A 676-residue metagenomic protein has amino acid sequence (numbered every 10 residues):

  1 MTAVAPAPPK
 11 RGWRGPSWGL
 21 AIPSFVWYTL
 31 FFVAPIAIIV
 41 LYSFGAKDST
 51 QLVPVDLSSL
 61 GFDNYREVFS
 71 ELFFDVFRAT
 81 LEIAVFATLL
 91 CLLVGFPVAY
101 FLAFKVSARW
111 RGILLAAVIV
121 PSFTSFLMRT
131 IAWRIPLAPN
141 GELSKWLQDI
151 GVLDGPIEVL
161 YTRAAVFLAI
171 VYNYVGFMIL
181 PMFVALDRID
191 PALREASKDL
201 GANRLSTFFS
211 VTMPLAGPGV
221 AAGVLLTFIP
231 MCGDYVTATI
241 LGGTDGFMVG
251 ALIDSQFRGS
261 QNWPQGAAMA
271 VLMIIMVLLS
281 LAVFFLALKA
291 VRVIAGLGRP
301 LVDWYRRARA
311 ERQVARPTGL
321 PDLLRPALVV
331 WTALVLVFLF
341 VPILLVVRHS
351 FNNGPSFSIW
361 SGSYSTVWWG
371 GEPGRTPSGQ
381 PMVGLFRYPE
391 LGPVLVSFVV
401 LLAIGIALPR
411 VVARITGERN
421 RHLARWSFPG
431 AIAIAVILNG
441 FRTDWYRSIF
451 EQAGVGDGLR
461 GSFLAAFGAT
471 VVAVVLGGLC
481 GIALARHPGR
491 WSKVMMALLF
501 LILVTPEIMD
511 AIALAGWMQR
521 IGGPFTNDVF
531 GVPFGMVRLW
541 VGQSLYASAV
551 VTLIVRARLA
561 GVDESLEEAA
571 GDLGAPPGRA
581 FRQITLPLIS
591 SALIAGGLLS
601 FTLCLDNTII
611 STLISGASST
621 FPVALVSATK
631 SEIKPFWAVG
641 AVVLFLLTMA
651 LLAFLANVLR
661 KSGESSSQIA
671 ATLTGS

Functional and structural regions predicted by a protein language model:
T2-A3, G19, W110, F183-R194 (+9 more regions): C-terminal transmembrane helix and the adjacent membrane-cytosol boundary/short C-terminal tail of inner/organellar
A3, P8-G12, F86-I119, I135 (+7 more regions): Transmembrane-helix boundary motif in ABC transporter permease subunits
A3-V4, V33-F73, P136, N140-G141 (+7 more regions): Short membrane-interfacial helix/loop motifs at transmembrane-helix boundaries
P9-K10, P54, F62, T130-V171 (+14 more regions): Membrane-interfacial helix termini and adjacent extracytoplasmic/periplasmic loops of multi-pass transporters
K10-S17, D48-T50, F62-L72, C232 (+6 more regions): Interhelical loop and adjacent transmembrane-helix boundary motif in polytopic membrane transport permeases
I22-V33, V120, L168-P191, K198 (+6 more regions): Transmembrane alpha-helices
A37-T50, Y174-P181, G219-S255, L345-F357 (+2 more regions): Non-cytoplasmic
E71-F104, V171, F351, S378-R414 (+2 more regions): Transmembrane alpha-helix signature in integral membrane proteins
